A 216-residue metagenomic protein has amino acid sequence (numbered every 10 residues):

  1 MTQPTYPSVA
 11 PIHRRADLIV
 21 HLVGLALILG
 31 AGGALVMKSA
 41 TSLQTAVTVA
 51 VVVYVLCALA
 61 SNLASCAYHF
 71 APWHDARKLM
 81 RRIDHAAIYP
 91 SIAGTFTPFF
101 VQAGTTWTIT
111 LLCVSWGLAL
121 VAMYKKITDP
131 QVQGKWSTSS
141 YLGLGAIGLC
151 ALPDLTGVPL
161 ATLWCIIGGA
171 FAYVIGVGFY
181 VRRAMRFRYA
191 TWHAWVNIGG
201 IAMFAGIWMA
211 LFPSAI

Functional and structural regions predicted by a protein language model:
M1-I216: Multi-pass alpha-helical transmembrane bundles in non-GPCR membrane proteins that perform intramembrane catalysis
